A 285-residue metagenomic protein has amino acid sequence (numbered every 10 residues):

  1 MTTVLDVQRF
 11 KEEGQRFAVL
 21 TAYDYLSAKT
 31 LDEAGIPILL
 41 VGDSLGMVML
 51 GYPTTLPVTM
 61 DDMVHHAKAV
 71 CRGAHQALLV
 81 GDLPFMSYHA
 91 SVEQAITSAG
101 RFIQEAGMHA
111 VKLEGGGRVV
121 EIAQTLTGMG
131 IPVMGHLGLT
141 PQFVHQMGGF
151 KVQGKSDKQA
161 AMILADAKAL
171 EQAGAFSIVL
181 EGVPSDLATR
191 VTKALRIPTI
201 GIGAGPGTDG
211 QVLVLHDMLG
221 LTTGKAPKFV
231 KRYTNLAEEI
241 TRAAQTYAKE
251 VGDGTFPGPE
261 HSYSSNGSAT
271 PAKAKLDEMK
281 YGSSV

Functional and structural regions predicted by a protein language model:
T2-K228, T234, E238-G267, K275-V285: Alpha/beta enzyme core
